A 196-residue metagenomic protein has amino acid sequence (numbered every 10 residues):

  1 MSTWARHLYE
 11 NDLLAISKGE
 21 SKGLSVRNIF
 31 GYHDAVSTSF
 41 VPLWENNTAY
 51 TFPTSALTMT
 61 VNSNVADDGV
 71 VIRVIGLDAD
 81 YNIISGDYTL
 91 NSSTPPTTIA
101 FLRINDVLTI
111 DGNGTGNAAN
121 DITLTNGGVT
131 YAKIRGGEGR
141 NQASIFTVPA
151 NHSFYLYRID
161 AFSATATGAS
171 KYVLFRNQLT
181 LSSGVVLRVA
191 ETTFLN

Functional and structural regions predicted by a protein language model:
S2-R103, I110-N196: Beta-strand-centric surfaces of beta-sandwich/beta-rich domains
